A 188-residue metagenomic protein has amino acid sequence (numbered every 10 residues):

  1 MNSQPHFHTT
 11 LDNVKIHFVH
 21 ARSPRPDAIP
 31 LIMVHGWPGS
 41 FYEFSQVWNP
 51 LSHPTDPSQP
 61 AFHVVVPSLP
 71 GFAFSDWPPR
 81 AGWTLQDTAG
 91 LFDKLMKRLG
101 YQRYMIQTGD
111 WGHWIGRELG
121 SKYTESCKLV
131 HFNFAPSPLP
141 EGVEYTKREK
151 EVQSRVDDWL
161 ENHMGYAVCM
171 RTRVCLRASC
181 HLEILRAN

Functional and structural regions predicted by a protein language model:
M1-N188: Catalytic cores of eukaryotic secretory-pathway lumenal/extracellular enzymes that build and remodel glycoconjugates
